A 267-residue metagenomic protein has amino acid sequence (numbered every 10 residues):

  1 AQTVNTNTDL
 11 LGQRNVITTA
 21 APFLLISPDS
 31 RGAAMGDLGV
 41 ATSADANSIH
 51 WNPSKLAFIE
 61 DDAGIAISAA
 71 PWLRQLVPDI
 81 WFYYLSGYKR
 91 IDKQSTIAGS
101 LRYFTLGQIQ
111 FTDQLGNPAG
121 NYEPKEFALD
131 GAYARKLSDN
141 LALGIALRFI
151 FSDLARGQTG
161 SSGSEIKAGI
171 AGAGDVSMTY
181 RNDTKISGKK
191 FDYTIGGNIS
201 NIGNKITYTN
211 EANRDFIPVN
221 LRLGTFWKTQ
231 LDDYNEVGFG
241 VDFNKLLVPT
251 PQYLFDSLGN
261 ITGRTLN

Functional and structural regions predicted by a protein language model:
Q2-N267: Subset of outer-membrane beta-barrel
